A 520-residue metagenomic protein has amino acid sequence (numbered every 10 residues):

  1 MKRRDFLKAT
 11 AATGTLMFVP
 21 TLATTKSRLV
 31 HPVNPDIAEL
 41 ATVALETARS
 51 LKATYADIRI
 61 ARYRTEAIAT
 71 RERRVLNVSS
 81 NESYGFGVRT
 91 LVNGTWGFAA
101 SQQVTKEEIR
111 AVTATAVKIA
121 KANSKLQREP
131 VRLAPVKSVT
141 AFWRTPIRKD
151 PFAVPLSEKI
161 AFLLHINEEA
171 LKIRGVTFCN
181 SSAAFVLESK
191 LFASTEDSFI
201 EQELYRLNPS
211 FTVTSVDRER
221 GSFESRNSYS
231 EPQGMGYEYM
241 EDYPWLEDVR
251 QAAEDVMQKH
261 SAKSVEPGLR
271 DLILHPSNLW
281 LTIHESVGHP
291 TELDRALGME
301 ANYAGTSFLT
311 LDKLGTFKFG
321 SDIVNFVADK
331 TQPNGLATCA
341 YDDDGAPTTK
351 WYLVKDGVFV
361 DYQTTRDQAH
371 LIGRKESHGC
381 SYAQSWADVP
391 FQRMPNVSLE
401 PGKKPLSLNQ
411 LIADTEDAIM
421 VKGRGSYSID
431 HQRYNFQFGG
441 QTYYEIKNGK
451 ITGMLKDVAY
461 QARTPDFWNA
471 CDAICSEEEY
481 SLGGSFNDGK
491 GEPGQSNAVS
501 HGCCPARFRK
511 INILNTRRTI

Functional and structural regions predicted by a protein language model:
K2-I520: N-terminal small-residue-enriched
